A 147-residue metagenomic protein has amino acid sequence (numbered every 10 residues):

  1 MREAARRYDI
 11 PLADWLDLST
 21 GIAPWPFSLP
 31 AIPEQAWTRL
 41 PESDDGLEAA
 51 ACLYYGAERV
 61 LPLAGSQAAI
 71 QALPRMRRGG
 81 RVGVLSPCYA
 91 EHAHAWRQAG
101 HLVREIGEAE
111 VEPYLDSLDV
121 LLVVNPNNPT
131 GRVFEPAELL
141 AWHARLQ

Functional and structural regions predicted by a protein language model:
M1-D45, A49-A50: N-terminal "arm"/small-domain region of PLP-dependent enzymes with the aminotransferase-like
I10-A13, A57, G79, L118: Short, high-confidence coil segments that cap the C-terminus of an alpha-helix and link into the following beta-strand
G21-W25, Y89-A90, P126-N128: Short, solvent-exposed loop/turn segments at secondary-structure junctions
P30, E91, P129-G131: Short glycine-rich, flexible loops that bind phosphorylated cofactors or substrates
A57-V82: Conserved beta-loop-alpha segment that forms the PLP phosphate-binding cup at the N-terminus of a helix
R75-R97, L102-E105, A109-E110, Y114: Conserved PLP-anchoring active-site segment centered on the Schiff-base-forming lysine
R104-Q147: Active-site phosphate-binding strand-loop segment of PLP-dependent enzymes
